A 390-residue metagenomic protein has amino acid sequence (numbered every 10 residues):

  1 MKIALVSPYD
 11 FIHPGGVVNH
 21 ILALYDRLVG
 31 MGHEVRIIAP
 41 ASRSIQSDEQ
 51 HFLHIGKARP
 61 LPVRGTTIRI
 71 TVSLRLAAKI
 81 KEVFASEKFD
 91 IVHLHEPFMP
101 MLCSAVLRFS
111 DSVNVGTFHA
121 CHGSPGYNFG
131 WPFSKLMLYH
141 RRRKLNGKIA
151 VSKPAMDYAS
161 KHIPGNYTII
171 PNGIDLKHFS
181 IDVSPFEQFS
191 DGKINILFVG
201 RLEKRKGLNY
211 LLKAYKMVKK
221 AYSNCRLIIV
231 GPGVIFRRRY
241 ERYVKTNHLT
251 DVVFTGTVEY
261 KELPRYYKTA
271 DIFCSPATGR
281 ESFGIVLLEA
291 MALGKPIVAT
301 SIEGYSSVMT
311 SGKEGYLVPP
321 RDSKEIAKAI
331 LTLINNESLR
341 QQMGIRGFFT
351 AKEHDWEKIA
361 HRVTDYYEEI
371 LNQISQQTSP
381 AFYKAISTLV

Functional and structural regions predicted by a protein language model:
W131-K148, H162: Membrane-proximal helix-turn-helix segments that form the acceptor-binding/catalytic region of lipid-linked
P154, G173: Carbohydrate-associated surface elements
Q188-Y215: Conserved donor-binding/catalytic core segment of Leloir-type glycosyltransferases
R239-V258: Nucleotide-activated donor-binding/catalytic signature segment of Leloir-type glycosyltransferases, i.e., the conserved
T257-V258, Y266-A270: Short alpha-helical donor nucleotide-sugar binding micro-motif in glycosyltransferases
K268-S282, K295: Acidic donor-binding loop of glycosyltransferase active sites
P296-A299, M309: Short hydrophobic beta-strand element within catalytic cores of glycosyltransferases and related nucleotide-activated
S311-G312, Y316-S323, T332-S338, K352: Conserved acidic donor-binding segment of nucleotide-sugar-dependent glycosyltransferases
